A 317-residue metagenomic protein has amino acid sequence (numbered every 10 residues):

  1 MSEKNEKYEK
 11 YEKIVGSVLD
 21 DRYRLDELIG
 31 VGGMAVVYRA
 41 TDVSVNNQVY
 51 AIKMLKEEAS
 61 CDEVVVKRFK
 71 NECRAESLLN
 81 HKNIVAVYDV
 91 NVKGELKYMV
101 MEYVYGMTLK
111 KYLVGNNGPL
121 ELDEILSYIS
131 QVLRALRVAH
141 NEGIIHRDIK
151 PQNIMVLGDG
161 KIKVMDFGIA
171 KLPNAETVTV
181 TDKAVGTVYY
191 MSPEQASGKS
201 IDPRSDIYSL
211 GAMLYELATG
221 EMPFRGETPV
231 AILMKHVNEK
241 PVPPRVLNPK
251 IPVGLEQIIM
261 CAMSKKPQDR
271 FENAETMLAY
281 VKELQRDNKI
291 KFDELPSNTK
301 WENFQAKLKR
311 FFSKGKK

Functional and structural regions predicted by a protein language model:
D26-G32, V37: Protein kinase glycine-rich loop
T41-V49: Conserved N-lobe loop of protein kinases adjacent to the ATP-binding glycine-rich P-loop
K56-L78: AlphaC helix of the eukaryotic protein kinase fold
D89-V90: A short, aromatic-enriched beta-strand patch in the conserved N-lobe beta-sheet of the protein kinase catalytic domain
G94-T108, Y112: Conserved short submotifs of the Hanks-type protein kinase catalytic core that shape the nucleotide-binding pocket
Y128-I129: Activation segment signature within eukaryotic-like protein kinase domains
L133-I144: Protein kinase catalytic-loop region centered on the HRD/HxD motif
T187-F292: C-terminal lobe helix-coil module of Hanks-type protein kinase domains
